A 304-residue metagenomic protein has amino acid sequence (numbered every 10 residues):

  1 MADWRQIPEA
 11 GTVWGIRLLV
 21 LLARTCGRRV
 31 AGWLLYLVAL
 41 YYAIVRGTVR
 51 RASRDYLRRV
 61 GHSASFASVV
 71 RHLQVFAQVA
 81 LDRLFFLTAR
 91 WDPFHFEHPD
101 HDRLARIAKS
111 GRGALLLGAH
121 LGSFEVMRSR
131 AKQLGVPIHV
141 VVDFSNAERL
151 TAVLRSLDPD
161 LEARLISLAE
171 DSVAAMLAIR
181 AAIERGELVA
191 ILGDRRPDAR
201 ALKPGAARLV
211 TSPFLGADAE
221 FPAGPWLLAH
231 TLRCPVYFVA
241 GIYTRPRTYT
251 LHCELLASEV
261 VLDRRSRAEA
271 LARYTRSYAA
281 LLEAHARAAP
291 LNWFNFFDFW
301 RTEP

Functional and structural regions predicted by a protein language model:
M1-G118, T151-R155: Membrane-anchoring hydrophobic helices of lipid-metabolizing enzymes
W14, V49, F96, D171 (+1 more regions): Soluble or luminal CAZymes and related metallo-dependent hydrolases
C26, Y42, A108, Q133 (+3 more regions): Non-catalytic C-terminal accessory region of glycerolipid acyltransferases and related lyso-lipid remodeling enzymes
Y36, V70, F144, D171 (+2 more regions): Residue-level "edge-of-site" marker
R51-A52, A147-E148, D218-P222: Active-site metal-coordination segments of metallo-dependent hydrolases
A64-S65, Q78, S110-E170, R185 (+1 more regions): Catalytic core of membrane glycerolipid acyltransferases/transacylases, capturing the structured, soluble-facing
F94-E97, H120-L121, A147, A169-V173 (+2 more regions): A conditional alpha-helix N-cap/helix-loop micro-motif detector
E97, I166, E254: General small-molecule cofactor/ligand-binding pocket signal
